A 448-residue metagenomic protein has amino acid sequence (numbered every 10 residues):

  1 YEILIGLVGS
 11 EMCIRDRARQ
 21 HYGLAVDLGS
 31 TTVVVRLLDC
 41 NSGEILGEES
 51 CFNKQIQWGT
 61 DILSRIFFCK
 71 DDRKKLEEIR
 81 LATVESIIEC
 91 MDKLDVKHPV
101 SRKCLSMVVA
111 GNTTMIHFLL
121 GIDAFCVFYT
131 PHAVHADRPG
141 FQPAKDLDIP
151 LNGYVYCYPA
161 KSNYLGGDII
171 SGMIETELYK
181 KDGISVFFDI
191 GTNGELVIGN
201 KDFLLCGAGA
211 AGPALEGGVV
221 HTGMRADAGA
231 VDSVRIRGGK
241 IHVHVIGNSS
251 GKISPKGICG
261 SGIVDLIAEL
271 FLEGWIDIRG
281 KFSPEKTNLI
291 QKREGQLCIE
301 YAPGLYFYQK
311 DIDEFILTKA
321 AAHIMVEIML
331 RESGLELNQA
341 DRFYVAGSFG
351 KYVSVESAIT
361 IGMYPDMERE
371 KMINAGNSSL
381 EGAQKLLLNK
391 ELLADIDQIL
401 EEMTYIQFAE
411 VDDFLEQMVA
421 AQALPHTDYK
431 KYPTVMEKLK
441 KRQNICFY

Functional and structural regions predicted by a protein language model:
Y1-G9, I14: Single conserved hydrophobic/aromatic residue that forms the stacking wall/gate of nucleotide- or nucleobase-binding
G29-S30, V35-D61, C126-P139, S171 (+2 more regions): Glycine-rich phosphate-binding loop of actin/hexokinase-like ATP-binding domains
K54-K97, V219, A230-V234, E314-L317 (+1 more regions): N-terminal phosphate-binding loop and adjacent alpha-helix
D61, S101-S106, F118-S171, L215-V220: Glycine-rich phosphate-binding loop and adjoining helix at the ATP-binding site of ATP-dependent phosphoryl-transfer
S86-L94, I169-G172, T176, I316-N338: Phosphate/ATP-binding catalytic cores across multiple sugar-kinase/actin-like superfamilies, primarily ASKHA
Y156-I170, K385-Y448: Acidic, glycine/GT-rich loop-and beta-edge segments that sit at the periphery of enzyme/chaperone cores
N200-D202, L335-I399: Catalytic phosphate/nucleotide-handling subdomain of diverse soluble enzymes
F271-S333: A contiguous, well-structured pocket-lining segment that forms one wall/lid of small-molecule binding clefts in soluble
